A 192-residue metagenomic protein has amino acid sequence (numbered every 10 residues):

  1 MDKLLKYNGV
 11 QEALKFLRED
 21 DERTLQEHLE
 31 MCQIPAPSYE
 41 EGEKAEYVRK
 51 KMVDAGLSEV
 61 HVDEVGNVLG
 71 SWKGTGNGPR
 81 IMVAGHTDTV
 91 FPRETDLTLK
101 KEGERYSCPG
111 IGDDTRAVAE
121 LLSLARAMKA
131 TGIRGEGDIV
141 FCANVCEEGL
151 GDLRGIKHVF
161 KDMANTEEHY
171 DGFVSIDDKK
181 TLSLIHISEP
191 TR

Functional and structural regions predicted by a protein language model:
M1-L4, V10-Q11, Y39-K44, D54 (+3 more regions): N-terminal start-of-chain detector that recognizes signal peptides and the immediate post-cleavage beginning
K3-R105: Acidic/His- and Gly-rich active-site-bordering loop/insert found across diverse amide/peptide-bond hydrolases
R105, G110-S188: Acidic/histidine-rich catalytic neighborhood of metal-dependent amide-processing enzymes
